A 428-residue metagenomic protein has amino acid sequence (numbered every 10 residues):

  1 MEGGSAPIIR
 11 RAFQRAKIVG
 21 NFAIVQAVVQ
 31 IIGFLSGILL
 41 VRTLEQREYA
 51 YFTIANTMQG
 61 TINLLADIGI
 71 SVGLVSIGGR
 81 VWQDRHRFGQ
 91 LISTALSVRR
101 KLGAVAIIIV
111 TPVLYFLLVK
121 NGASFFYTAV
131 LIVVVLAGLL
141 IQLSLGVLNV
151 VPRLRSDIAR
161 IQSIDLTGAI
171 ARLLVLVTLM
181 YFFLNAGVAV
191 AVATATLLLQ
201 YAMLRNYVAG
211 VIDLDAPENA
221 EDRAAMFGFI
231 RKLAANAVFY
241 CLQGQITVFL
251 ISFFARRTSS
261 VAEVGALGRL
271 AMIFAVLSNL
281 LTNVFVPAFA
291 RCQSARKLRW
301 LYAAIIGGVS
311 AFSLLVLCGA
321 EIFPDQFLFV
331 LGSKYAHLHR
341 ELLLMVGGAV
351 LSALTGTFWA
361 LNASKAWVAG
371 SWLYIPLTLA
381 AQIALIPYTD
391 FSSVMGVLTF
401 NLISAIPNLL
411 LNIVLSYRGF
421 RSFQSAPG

Functional and structural regions predicted by a protein language model:
M1-I32, H86-G89, S93, V208-A209 (+2 more regions): N-terminal membrane topogenesis motif
E2, R11, Q59-G60, R99-A235 (+5 more regions): Hydrophobic transmembrane helix module of multi-pass membrane transport proteins
Q14-V29, A55, L64-Y115, F126 (+2 more regions): Membrane-water interface segments that mark the loop-to-transmembrane alpha-helix transition
Q14-V72, G138, L173, R231-F254: Signature of the first transmembrane helix
V41-A50, Y127-T128, R155-A159, I170-Y201 (+6 more regions): Membrane-interface helix-loop junctions in multi-pass transport and translocation proteins
N56-L64, Y240, S259, V264-N283 (+3 more regions): Transmembrane helix-bundle signature of multi-pass secondary active exporters and lipid flippases
D67-Q83, R153-L154, I212-D213, L270-S294 (+1 more regions): Helix-loop junctions and terminal segments of transmembrane helices in multi-pass membrane transport/translocation
F116-V135, T258-V261, E321-V350: Interfacial segments at transmembrane-helix termini and the short loops linking adjacent helices
